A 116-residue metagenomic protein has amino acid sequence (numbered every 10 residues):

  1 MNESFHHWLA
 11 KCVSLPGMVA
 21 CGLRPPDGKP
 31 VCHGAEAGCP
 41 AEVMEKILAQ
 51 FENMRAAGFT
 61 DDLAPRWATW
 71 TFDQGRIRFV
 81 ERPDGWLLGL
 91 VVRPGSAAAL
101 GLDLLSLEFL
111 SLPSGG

Functional and structural regions predicted by a protein language model:
M1-P26, P30-G116: Non-catalytic interaction/Regulatory regions outside core domains
